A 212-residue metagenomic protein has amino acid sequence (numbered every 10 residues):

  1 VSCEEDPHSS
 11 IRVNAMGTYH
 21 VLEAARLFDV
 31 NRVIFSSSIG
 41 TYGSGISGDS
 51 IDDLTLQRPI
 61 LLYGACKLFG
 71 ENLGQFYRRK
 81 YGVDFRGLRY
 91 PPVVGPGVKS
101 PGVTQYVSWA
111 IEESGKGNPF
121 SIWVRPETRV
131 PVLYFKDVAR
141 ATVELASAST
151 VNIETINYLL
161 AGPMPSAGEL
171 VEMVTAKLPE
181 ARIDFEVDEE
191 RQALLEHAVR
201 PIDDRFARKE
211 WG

Functional and structural regions predicted by a protein language model:
V1-V13: NAD(P)H-binding glycine-rich loop region in Rossmannoid oxidoreductase-like domains and their noncatalytic homologs
C3, G87-S100, W109-L133, D137: A conserved pocket-lining segment of Rossmann-fold NAD(P)-dependent short-chain dehydrogenase/reductase
S9-I11, T55, I60-L68, P101-S108 (+1 more regions): Short-chain dehydrogenase/reductase
A15-V21, C66-G74: Conserved catalytic Lys-bearing alpha helix of Rossmann-like short-chain dehydrogenase/reductases
M16-L62: Conserved Rossmann-fold NAD(P)-dependent oxidoreductase catalytic core, especially the SDR/UDP-sugar
S37-S38, E71-P96: Conserved beta-loop-beta element that borders a ligand/cofactor-binding pocket
L68, Y81, V93-S108, F135-K136 (+1 more regions): Glycine/proline-rich active-site loop of Rossmann-fold NAD(P)-dependent oxidoreductases
N118, W123-P126, P131-G212: C-terminal substrate-binding subdomain of Rossmann-fold SDR/epimerase-dehydratase oxidoreductases
